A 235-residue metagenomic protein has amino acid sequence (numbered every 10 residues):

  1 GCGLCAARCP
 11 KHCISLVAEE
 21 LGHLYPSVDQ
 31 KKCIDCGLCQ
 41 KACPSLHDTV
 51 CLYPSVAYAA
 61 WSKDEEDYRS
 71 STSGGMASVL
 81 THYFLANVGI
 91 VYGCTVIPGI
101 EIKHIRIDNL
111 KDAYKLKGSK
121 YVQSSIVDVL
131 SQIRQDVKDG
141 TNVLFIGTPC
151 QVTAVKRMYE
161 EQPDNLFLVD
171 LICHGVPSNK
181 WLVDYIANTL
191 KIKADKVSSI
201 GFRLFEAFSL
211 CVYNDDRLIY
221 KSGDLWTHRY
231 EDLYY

Functional and structural regions predicted by a protein language model:
G1, K31-C33: Short Cys/His-rich zinc-binding micro-motifs
L4-S27, G37-P54: Iron-sulfur cluster-binding cysteine motifs and their immediate structural context in ferredoxin-like electron-transfer
E20, D29, N165-F167: Alpha-helix boundary/interfacial micro-motifs
V50-Y235: Iron-sulfur-associated redox domains of electron-transfer enzymes in respiratory and anaerobic energy metabolism
